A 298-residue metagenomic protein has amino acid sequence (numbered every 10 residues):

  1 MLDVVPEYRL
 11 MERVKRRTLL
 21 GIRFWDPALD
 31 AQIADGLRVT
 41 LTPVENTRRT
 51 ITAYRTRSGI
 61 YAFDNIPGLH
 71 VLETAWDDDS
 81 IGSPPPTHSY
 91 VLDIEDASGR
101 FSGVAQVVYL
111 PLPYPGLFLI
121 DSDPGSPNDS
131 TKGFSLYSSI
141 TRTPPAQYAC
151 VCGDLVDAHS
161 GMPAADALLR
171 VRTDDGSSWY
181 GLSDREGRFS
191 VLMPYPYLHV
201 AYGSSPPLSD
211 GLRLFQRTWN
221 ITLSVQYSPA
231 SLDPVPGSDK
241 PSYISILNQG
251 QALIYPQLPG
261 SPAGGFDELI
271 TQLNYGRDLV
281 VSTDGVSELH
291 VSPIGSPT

Functional and structural regions predicted by a protein language model:
M1-I33, P111-C150, D154-P163, G181 (+1 more regions): Beta-strand-rich domain onsets/edges
L19, G36-R38, S89, C150 (+2 more regions): Exposed beta-strand and adjacent loop surfaces of beta-rich binding modules that mediate intermolecular recognition
L29-N46, H159-D174: Short, ordered, surface-exposed loop/turn motifs in non-cytosolic proteins
G36, E45-W76, D175-L198: Short, acidic Ser/Thr/Gly-rich low-complexity loop/linker segments typical of extracellular and cell-surface proteins
Y54-R55, I60-I120: N-terminal accessory interaction module
D79-I81, S178-G181, D210-L212: Beta-strand-rich interaction surfaces with strong enrichment in secreted/lumenal proteins
P86-S98, H199-D210, L214-S231: A short, solvent-exposed beta-strand micro-motif common in secreted/extracellular proteins
S98-N128, P229-V280: Structured interaction patches on ligand/partner-binding surfaces of diverse proteins
